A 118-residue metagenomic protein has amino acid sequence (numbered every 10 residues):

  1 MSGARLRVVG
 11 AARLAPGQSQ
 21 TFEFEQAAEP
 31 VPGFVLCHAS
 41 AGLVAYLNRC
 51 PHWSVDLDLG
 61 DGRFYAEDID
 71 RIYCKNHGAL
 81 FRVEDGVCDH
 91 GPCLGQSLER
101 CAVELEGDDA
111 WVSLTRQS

Functional and structural regions predicted by a protein language model:
M1-E67, R82-V83, S97-S118: N-terminal pre-ligand scaffold of iron-sulfur
C50, C74-H77: Short cysteine clusters
F64-I72, C88-Q96: Short cysteine/histidine-rich metal-coordination sites, predominantly Zn2+-binding motifs
F81-R82, H90: Short beta-strand His + acidic residue motifs that chelate non-heme Fe in jelly-roll/DSBH and cupin folds
